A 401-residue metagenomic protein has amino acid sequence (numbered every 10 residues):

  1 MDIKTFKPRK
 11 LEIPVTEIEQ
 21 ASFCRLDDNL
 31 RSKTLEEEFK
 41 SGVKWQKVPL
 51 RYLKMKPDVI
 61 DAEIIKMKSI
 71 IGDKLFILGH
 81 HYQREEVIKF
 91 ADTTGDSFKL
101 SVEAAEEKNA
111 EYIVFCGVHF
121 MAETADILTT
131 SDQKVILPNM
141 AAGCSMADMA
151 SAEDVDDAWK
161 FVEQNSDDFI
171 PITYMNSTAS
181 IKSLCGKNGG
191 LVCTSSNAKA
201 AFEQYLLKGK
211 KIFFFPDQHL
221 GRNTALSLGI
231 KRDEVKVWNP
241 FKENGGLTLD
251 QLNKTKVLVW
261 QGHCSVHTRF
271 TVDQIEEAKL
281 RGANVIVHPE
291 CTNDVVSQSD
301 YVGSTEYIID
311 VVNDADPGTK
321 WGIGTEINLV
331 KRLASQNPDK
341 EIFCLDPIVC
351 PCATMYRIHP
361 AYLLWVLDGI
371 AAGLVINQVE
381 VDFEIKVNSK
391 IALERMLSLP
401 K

Functional and structural regions predicted by a protein language model:
D2-I323, L329-K401: Active-site loop-to-helix "anion-binding N-cap" substructures in soluble metabolic enzymes
